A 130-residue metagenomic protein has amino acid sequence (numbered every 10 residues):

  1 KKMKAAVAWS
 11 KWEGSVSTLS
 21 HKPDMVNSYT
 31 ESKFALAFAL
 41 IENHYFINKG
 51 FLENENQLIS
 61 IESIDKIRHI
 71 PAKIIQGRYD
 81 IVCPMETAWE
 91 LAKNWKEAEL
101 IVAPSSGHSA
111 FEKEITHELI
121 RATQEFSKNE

Functional and structural regions predicted by a protein language model:
K1-S63: Alpha/beta-hydrolase
E42, D80, L91: Hydrophobic, well-ordered secondary-structure elements that form the walls of internal hydrophobic environments
I64-H69, N94-W95: Short, conserved loop/helix-junction motifs that constitute active-site signature segments in enzyme catalytic cores
I67-R68, I74-Q76: Short beta-strand/loop motif that positions the catalytic acidic residue of the alpha/beta-hydrolase fold
Y79-D80, G107: Short, glycine-/Ser/Thr-/acidic-enriched flexible segments
I81-T87: Conserved alpha/beta-hydrolase "acid-adjacent" motif
A98-E130: Catalytic active-site module of serine/aspartate enzymes centered on a nucleophile-bearing elbow/loop
